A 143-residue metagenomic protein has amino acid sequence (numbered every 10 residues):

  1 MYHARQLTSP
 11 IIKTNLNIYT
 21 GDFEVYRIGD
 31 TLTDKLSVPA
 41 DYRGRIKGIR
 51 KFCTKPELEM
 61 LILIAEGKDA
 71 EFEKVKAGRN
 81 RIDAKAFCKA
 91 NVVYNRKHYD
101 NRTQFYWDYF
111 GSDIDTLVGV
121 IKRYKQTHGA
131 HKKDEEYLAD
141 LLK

Functional and structural regions predicted by a protein language model:
M1-P10: A short beta-strand-loop structural module common to alpha/beta enzyme folds
S9-K143: C-terminal accessory helical subdomains adjacent to catalytic cores in phosphodiester- and nucleotide-handling enzymes
